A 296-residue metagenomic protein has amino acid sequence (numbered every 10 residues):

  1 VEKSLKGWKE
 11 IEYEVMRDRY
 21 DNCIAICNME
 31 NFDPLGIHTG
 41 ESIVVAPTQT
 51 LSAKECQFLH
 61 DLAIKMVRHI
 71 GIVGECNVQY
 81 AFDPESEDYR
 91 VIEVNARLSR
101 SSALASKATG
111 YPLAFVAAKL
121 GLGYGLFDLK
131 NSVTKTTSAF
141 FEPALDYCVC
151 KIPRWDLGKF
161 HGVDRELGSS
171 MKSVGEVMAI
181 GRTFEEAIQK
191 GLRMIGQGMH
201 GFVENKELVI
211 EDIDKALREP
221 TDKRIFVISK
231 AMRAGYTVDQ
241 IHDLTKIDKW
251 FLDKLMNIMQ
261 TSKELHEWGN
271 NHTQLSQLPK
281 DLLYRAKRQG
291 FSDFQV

Functional and structural regions predicted by a protein language model:
E2-E264, W268-N271, L275-G290: ATP-dependent carboxylate activation and anion-phosphoryl transfer catalytic cores that bind Mg-ATP to form
